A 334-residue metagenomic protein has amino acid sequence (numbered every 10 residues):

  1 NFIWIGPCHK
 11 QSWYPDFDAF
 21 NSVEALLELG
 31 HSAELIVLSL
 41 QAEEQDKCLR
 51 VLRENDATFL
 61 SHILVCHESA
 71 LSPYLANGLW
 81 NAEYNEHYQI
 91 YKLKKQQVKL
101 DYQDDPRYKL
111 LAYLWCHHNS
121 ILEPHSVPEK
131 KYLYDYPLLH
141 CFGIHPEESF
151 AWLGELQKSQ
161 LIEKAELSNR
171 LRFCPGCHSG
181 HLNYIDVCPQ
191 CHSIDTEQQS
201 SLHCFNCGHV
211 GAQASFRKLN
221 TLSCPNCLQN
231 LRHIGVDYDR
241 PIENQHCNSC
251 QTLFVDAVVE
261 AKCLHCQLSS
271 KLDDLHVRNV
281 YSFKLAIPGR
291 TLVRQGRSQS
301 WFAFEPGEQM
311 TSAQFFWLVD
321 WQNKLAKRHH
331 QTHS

Functional and structural regions predicted by a protein language model:
N1-L35, S39-R53, E83-E86: A short, well-structured beta->alpha microelement
G30, V65, N81-Q97, N279-S300: Short, low-complexity N-terminal regulatory "tails/caps" that precede and couple sensory modules
L38-S39, L60-E68: Short beta-strand elements of ligand-binding domains
R53-F59: Short, conserved loop/helix-junction motifs that constitute active-site signature segments in enzyme catalytic cores
S61, S69-N169, H178, L182: N-terminal alpha-helical interaction blocks
Q157-F283: Cys/His-rich short segments
S249, K262-F316: Regulatory cytosolic signal-relay segments
Q314-S334: Active-site-proximal structural segments of metal-dependent nucleotidyl cyclase/transferase enzymes
